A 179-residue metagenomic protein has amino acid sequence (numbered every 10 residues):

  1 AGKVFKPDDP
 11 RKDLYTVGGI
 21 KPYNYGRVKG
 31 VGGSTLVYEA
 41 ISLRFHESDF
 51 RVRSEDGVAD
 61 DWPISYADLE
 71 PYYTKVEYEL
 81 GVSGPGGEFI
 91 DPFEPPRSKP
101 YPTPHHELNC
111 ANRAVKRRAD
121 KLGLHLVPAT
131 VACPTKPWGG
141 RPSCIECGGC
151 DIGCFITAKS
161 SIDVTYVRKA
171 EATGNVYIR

Functional and structural regions predicted by a protein language model:
G2-D8, L14-K21, K29, I41-R44 (+1 more regions): Conserved redox-cofactor binding core of oxidoreductases
G26-A40: Conserved phosphate/anionic-ligand binding catalytic regions in large, soluble enzymes, centered on
S48-F50: Short, surface-exposed, low-complexity cationic segments
